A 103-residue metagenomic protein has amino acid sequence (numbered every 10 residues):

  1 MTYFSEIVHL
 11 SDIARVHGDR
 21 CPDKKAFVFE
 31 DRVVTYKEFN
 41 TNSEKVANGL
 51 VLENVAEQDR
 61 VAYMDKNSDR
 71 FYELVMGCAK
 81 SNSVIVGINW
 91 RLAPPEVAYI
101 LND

Functional and structural regions predicted by a protein language model:
M1-V34, E38-E53, E57: N-lobe entry segment of adenylate-forming
R32, A47-P95: Conserved AMP-binding/adenylate-forming
